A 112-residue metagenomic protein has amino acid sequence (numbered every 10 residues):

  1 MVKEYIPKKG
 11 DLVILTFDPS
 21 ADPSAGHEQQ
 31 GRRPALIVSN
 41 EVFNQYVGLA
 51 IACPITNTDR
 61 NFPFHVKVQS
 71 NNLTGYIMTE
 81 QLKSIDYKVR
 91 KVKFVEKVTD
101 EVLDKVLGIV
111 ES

Functional and structural regions predicted by a protein language model:
M1-S112: Conserved functional hotspots at enzyme active or ligand-binding sites that engage polyanionic ligands
